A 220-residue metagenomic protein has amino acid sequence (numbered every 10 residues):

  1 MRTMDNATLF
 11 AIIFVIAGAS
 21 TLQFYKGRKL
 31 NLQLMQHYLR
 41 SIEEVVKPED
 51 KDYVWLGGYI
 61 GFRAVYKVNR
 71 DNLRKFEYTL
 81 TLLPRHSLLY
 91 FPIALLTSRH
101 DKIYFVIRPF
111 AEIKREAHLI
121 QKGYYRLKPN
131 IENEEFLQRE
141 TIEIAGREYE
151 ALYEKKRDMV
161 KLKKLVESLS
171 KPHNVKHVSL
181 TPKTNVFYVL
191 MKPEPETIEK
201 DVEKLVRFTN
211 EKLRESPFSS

Functional and structural regions predicted by a protein language model:
M1-I12: Feature marks short, highly hydrophobic, charge-poor N-terminal signal-anchor/signal peptide-like helices that anchor
I12-I16, Q33-Q36: Conserved structured core elements
A17-G27: Terminal, regulation- and interaction-focused segments at domain boundaries
Y25-R99: N-terminal topogenic membrane-targeting module
Y38, I42-D50, V166-L169, T209-P217: Hydrophobic, Leu/Ile/Phe/Ala-enriched alpha-helical segments that form helix-helix packing faces
P48-Y59, V175-P182, F218-S220: Short glycine-rich, low-complexity/disordered patches
L73-E199: Structured extramembrane domains adjacent to transmembrane segments
N185-S220: Long, compositionally biased interface segments
